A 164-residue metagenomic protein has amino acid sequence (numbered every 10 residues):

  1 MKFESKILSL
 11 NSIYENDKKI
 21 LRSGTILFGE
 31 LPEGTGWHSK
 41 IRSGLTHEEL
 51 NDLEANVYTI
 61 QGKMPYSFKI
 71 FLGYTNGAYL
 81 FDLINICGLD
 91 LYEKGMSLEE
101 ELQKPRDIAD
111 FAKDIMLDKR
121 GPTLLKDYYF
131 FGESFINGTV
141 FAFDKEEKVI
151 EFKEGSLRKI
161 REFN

Functional and structural regions predicted by a protein language model:
M1-I136: A surface-exposed partner-binding patch
G73-Y74, K148-F152: Amphipathic alpha-helical scaffolding segments
I86, K145-I150: Short, surface-exposed, charged loop/turn segments at secondary-structure junctions
F135-G138, K148, S156-R158: Short, solvent-exposed loop/turn segments at secondary-structure junctions
T139-F143: Short, surface-exposed beta-strand/loop micro-motifs that present aromatic residues
F152-N164: A recognition module on extended beta-rich or small alphabeta surfaces enriched in W/G with H and D/E
